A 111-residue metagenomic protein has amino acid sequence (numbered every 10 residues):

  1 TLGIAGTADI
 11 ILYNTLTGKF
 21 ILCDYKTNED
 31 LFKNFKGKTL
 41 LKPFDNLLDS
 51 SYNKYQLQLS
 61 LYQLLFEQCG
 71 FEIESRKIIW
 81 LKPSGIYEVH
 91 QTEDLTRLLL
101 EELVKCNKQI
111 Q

Functional and structural regions predicted by a protein language model:
T1-G3: Active-site-proximal or metal-binding-adjacent scaffold patches in catalytic folds
A8-N14, G18-K42, Y62: Conserved catalytic cores of phosphodiester-cleaving nucleases, focusing on short active-site segments
L48-Q111: Metal-dependent nuclease catalytic regions and adjoining charged, substrate-binding loops involved in nucleic-acid end
